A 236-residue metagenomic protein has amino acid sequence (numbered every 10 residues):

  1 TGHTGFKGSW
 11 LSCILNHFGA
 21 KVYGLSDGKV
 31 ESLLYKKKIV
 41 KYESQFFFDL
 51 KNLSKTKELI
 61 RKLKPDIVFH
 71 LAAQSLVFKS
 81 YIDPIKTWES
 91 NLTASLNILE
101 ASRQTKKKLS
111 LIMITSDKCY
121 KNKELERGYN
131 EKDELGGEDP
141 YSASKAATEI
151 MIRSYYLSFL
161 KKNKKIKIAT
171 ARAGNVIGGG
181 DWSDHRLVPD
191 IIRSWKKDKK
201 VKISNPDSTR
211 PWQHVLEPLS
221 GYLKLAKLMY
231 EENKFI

Functional and structural regions predicted by a protein language model:
T1-A173, I177, S220-A226: N-terminal Rossmann-like NAD(P)+-binding domain of SDR-like oxidoreductases, especially those catalyzing
D66, S75, K199-V201, R210: Glycine-centered loop/turn positions within well-structured domains that cap or flank conserved ligand/cofactor-binding
E131, H185-R186: Short, conserved loop/turn and helix-capping segments at secondary-structure boundaries that abut family-defining
E138-Y141, A173-H185, N205-E217: Glycine-rich "substrate-gating" loop/helix at the edge of Rossmann-like oxidoreductase active sites
P189-V201, W212-I236: Alpha-helical substrate-binding/gating segment
